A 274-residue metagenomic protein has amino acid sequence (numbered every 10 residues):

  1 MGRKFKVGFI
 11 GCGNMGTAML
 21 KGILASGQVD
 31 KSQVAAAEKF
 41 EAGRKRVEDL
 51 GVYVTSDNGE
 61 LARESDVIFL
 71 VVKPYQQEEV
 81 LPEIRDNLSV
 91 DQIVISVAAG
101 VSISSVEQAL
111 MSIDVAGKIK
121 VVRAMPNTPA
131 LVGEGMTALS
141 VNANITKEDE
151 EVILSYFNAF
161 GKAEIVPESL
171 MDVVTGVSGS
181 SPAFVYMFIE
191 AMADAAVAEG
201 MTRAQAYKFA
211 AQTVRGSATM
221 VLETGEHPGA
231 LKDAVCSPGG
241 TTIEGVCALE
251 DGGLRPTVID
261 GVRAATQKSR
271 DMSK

Functional and structural regions predicted by a protein language model:
M1-S56, E60-R63, V197-E199: NAD(P)+-binding Rossmann beta1-loop-alpha1 motif at the extreme N-terminus of oxidoreductases
G2, A211-K274: NAD(P)-dependent Rossmann-like dehydrogenase/reductase catalytic/cofactor-binding core
M19-L20, I84, M192: Hydrophobic residues within alpha-helices that form the first helical element adjacent to the glycine-rich loop
V34, L61, Q77, T202-A210 (+2 more regions): Small-residue helix-packing motif on alpha-helices
L50, N58-L70, P74-L139: Rossmann-like NAD(P)(H) cofactor-binding subdomain of soluble oxidoreductases
S105, A109-K120, M136-V173, Y186-E223: Internal alpha-helical scaffold of NAD(P)-dependent oxidoreductase catalytic cores
V122, M171-G176, P228-D233: Short pre-catalytic strand/loop immediately N-terminal to key active-site residues, enriched for Gly-Thr
